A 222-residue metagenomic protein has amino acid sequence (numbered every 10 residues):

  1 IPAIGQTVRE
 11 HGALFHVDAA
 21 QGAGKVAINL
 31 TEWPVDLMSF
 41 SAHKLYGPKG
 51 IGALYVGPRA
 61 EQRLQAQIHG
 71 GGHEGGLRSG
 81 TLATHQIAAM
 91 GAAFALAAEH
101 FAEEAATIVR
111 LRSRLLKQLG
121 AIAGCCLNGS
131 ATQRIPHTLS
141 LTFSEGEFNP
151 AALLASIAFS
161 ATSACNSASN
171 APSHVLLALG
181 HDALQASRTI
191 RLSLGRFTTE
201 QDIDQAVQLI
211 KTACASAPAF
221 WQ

Functional and structural regions predicted by a protein language model:
I1-Q222: Pyridoxal 5′-phosphate
